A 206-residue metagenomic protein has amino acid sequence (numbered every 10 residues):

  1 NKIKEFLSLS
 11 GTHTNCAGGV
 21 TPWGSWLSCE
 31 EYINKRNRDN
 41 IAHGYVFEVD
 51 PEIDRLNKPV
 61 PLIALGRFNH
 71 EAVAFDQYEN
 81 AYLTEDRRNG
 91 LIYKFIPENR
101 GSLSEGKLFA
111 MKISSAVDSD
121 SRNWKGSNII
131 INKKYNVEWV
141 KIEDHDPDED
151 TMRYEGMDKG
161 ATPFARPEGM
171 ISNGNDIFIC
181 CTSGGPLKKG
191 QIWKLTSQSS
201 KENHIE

Functional and structural regions predicted by a protein language model:
N1-E206: Sequence/structural signature of beta-propeller domains
